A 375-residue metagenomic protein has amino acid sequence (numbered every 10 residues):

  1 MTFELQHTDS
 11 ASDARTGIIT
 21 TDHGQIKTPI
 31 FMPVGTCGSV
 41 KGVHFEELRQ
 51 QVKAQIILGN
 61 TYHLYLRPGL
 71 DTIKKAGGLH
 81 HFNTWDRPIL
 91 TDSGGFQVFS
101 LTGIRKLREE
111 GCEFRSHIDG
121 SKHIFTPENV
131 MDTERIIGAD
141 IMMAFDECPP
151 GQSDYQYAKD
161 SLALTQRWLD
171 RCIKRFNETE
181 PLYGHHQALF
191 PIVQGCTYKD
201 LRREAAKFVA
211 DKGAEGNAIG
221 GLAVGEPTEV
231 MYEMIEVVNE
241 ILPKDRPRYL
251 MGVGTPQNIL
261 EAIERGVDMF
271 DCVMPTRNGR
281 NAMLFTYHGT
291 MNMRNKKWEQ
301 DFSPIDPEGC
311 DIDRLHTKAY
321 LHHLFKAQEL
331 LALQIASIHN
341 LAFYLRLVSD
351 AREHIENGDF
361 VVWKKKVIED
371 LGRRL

Functional and structural regions predicted by a protein language model:
M1-L182, K296: Non-catalytic, usually N-terminal nucleic-acid engagement modules in DNA/RNA processing proteins
M1-T20, I26-P33, K41-G42, D146-Q152 (+1 more regions): C-terminal extensions of enzymes
G24, I57, D92, E134 (+5 more regions): Conserved, mostly hydrophobic/aromatic
P33, C37, H63-L64, F96-Q97 (+6 more regions): Short, solvent-exposed loop/turn segments at secondary-structure junctions
N129, T133-I136, D160, L164-R171 (+5 more regions): A non-catalytic, amphipathic alpha-helix used as a structural packing/dimerization or gating element in enzyme scaffolds
G138, L169, I173-F176, E180 (+4 more regions): Structural signal for hydrophobic packing residues in well-ordered secondary-structure cores of soluble enzyme domains
Q152-Y155, K159, G216-L222, L330-L333: Glycine- and acidic
A163, T179, G184-I305: Glycine-rich phosphate/ribose-binding loops and adjacent secondary-structure elements that form binding surfaces
